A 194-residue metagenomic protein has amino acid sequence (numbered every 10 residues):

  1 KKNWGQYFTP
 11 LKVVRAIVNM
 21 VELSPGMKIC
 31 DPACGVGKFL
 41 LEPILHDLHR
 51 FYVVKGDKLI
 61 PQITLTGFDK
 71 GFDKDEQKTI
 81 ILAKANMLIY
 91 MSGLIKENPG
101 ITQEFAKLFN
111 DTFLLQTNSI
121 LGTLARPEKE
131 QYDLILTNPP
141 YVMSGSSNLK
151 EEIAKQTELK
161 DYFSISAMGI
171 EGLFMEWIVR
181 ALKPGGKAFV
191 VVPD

Functional and structural regions predicted by a protein language model:
K1-K2: Long recognition/docking surfaces used for binding and targeting
T9-E130, L134, V142, V192-D194: Conserved S-adenosyl-L-methionine
A125-R126, E130-D133, S146, M175 (+2 more regions): Charge-dense, intrinsically disordered terminal/linker segments
T137: A short beta-strand submotif of the Rossmann-like class I SAM-dependent methyltransferase core that lines
Y141-E152, I178-G185: A glycine-rich, aromatic-flanked flexible loop/lid motif
G145-A167, D194: A mobile, often basic/glycine-rich helix-loop segment that functions as the active-site lid/recognition loop
S164-D194: Conserved Class I SAM-dependent methyltransferase catalytic core
